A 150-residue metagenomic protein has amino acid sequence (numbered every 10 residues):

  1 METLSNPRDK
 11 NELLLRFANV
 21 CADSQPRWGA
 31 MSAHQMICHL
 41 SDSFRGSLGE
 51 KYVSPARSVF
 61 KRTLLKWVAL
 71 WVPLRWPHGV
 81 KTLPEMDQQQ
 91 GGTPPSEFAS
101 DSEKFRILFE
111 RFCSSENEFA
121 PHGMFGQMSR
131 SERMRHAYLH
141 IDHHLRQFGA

Functional and structural regions predicted by a protein language model:
M1-R8, L15-A18, W28, P84-S96 (+3 more regions): Globin-like tetrapyrrole-binding proteins
D9-E12, R16, V59, T63 (+2 more regions): Exposed alpha-helical structural elements
L13, L40-S43, D101-L108, A137-H140: Alpha-helical packing segments of well-folded alpha/beta enzyme cores
V20, S47, F112-E116: A short secondary-structure junction motif
D23-W71, F119-A150: Short, contiguous alpha-helical
Q25, V80, D101, F105-H122: Conserved, structured core segments of small domains
G49-K104: Short, helix-capping/interhelical loops that line the mouth of catalytic, cofactor-, or ligand-binding pockets
